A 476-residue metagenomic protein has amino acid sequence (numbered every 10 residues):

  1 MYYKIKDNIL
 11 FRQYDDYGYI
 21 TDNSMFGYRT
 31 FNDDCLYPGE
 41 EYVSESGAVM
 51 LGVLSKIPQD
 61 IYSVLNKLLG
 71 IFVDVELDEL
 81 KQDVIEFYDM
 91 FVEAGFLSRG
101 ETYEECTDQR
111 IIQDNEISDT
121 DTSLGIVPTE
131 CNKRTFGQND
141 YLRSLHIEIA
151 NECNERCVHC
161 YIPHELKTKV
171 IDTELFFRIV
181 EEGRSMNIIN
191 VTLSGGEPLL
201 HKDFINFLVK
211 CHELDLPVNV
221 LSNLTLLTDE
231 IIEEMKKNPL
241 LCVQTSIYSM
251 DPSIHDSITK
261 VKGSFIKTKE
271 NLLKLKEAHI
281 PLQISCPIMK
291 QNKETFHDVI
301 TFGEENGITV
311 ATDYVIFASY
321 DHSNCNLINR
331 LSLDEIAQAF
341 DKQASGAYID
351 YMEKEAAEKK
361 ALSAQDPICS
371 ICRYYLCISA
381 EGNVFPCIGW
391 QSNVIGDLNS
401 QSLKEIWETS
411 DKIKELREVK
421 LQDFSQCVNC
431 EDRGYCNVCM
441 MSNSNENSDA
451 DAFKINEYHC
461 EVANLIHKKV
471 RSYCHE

Functional and structural regions predicted by a protein language model:
M1-L54, I71, G125: Acidic, low-complexity/disordered tracts enriched in E/D and polar residues
V53-S63: Short capping segments at the starts of secondary-structure elements
S63-D74: DNA-recognition alpha helix
V75-E76, Q82-M90, F96, Q109-L241: Conserved alpha-helical substructure of the radical SAM core
D121-Y141, I349-E358, G396-L421: Short, charged low-complexity linear segments at domain edges
C153, C157-C160, C369-C372, G382 (+4 more regions): Short cysteine clusters
K236, L241, S246-F385, G389-L398: Radical SAM enzyme [4Fe-4S]-AdoMet core and its adjacent flexible, acidic and glycine-rich loops/tails across
W390-E476: Flexible mid-to-C-terminal extensions adjoining Fe-S/redox cofactors in radical SAM and related proteins
